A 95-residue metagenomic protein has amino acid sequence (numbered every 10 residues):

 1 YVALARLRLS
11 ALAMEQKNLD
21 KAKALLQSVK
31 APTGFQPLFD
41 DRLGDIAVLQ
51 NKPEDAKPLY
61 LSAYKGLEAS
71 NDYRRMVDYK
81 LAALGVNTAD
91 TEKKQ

Functional and structural regions predicted by a protein language model:
Y1-L43: Alpha-helical adaptor scaffolds
L19-V29, D55-A63, D90-Q95: Alpha-helical repeat scaffolds
T33-L38, R42-D55, L61-S62: A charged, solvent-exposed segment within the mature domains of Sec-exported extracytoplasmic proteins
N51-D72, A82: TPR/TPR-like (Sel1-like) alpha-helical repeat modules
A69-Q95: Extracytoplasmic/luminal low-complexity segments enriched in Pro/Gly and acidic/polar residues that act as flexible
